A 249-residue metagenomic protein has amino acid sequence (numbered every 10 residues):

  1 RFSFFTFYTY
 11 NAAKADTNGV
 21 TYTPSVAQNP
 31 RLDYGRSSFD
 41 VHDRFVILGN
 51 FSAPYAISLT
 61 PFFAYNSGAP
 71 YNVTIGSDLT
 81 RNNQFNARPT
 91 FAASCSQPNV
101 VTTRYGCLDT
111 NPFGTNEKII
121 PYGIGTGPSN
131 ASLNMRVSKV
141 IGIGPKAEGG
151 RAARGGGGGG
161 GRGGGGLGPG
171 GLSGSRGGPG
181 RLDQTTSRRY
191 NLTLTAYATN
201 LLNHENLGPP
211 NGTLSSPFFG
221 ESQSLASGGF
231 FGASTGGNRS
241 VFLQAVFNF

Functional and structural regions predicted by a protein language model:
R1-F249: Short, solvent-exposed micro-motifs at the edges of structured domains
